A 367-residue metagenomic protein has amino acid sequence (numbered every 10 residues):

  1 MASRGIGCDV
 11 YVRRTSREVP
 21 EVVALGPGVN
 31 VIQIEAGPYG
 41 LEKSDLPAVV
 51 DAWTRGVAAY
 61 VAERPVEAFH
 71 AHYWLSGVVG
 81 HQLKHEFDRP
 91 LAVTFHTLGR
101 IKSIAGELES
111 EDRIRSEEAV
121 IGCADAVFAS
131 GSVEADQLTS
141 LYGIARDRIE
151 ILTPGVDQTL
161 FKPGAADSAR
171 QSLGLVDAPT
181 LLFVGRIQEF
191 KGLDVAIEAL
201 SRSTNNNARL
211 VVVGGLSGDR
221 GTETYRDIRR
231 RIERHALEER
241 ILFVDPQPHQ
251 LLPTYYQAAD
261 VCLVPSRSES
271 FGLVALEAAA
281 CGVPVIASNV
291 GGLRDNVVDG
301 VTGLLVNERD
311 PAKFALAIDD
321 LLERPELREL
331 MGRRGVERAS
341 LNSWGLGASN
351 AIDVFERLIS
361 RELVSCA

Functional and structural regions predicted by a protein language model:
L108, K162-L175, I228: A short helix/loop element that forms part of the nucleotide-sugar donor recognition site in Leloir-type
V133, G155: Carbohydrate-associated surface elements
L175-K191, I197-L200, V211-V213: Conserved donor-binding/catalytic core segment of Leloir-type glycosyltransferases
T222-Q247: Nucleotide-activated donor-binding/catalytic signature segment of Leloir-type glycosyltransferases, i.e., the conserved
P246, D299-G300, L304-P311, D320-E326: Conserved acidic donor-binding segment of nucleotide-sugar-dependent glycosyltransferases
P246, T254-A259: Short alpha-helical donor nucleotide-sugar binding micro-motif in glycosyltransferases
R267: Aromatic "clamp/platform" in nucleotide-sugar-dependent glycosyltransferases that forms part of the donor/acceptor
P284-A287, V297: Short hydrophobic beta-strand element within catalytic cores of glycosyltransferases and related nucleotide-activated
